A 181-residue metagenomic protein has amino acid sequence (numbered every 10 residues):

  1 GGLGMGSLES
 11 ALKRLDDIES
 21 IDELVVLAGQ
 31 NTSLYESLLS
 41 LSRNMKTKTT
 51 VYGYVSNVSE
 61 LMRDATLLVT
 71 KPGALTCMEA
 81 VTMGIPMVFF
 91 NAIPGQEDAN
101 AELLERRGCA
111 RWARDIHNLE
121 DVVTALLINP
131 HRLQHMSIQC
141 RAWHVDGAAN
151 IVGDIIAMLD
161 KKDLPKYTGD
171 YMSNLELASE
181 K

Functional and structural regions predicted by a protein language model:
G1-D64: Donor-nucleotide binding loops and adjacent catalytic segments primarily of GT-B fold Leloir glycosyltransferases
L34-L38, T76, G95-A101: Short, glycine/polar-rich helix-capping loops at beta-to-alpha or helix-loop-helix junctions that flank or form
S59, C77-M83, E102: Short alpha-helical segment that forms part of, or immediately flanks, the ligand-binding pocket in carbohydrate-active
R63-P72: Acidic donor-binding loop of glycosyltransferase active sites
A65-T66, G84-P86: A short alpha->beta transition loop at the rim of the catalytic pocket in nucleotide-sugar-dependent
M83-G84, A99-C109: Acidic, glycine-centered active-site loop in nucleotide-sugar glycosyltransferases
R106-R107, R111-H131: C-terminal "capping" alpha-helix adjacent to the active site of nucleotide-linked donor transferases in cell-envelope
P130-K181: C-terminal amphipathic helix plus adjacent low-complexity, charged tail appended to glycosyltransferase catalytic
